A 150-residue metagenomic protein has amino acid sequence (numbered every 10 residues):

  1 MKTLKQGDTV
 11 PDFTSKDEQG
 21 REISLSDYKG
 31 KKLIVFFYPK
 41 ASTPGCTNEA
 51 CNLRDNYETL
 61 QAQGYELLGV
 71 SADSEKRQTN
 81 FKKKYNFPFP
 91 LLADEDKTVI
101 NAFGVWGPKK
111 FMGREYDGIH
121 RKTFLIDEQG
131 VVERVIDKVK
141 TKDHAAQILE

Functional and structural regions predicted by a protein language model:
M1-E150: Chalcogenol-based redox active-site neighborhoods
